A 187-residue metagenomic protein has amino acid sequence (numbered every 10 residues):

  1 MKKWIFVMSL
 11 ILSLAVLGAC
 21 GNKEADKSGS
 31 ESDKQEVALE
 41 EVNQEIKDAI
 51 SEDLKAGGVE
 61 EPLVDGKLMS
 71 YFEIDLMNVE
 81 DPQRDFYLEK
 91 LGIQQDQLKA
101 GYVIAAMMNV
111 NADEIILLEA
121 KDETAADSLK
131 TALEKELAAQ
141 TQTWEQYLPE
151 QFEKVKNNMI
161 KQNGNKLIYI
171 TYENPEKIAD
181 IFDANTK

Functional and structural regions predicted by a protein language model:
M1-M8: Bacterial N-terminal signal peptides that target proteins for export
I11-L12: Repetitive helical segments and hydrophobic/amphipathic motifs
A15-A19: C-terminal motif of bacterial Sec signal peptides marking the signal peptidase cleavage site
G21-E24: Bacterial signal peptide processing site
K27-K187: Mature, Sec-exported extracytoplasmic domains of Gram-positive
